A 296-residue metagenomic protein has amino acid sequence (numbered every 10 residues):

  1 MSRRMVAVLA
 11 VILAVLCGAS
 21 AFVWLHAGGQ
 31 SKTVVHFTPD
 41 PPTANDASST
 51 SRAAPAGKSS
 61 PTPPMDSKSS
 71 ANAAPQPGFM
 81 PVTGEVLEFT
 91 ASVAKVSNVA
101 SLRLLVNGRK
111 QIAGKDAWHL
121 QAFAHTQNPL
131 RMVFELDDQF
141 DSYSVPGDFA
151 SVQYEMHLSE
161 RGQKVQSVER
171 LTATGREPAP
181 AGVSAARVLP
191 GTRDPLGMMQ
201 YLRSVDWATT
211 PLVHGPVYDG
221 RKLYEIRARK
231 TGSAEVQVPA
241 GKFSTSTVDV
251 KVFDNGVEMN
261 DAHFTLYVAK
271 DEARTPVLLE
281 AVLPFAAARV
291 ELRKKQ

Functional and structural regions predicted by a protein language model:
M1-L16: N-terminal Sec-pathway targeting helices
R4-M5, G18-L171, W207-Q296: Acidic, serine/threonine-rich low-complexity disordered tracts
G162-S204: Hydrophobic, well-structured mid-protein blocks that either form specific transmembrane helices
